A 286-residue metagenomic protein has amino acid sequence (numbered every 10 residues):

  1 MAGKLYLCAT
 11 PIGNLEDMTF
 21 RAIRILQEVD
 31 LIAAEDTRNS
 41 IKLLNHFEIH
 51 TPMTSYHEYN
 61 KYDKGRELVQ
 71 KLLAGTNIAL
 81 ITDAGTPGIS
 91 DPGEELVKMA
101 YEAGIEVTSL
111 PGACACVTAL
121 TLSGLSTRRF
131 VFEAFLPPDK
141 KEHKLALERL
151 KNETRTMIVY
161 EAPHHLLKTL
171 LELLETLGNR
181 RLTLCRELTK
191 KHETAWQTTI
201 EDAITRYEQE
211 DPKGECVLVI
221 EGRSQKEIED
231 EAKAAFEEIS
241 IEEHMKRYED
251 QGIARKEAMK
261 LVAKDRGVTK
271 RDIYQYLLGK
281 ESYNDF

Functional and structural regions predicted by a protein language model:
M1-Y59: Glycine-rich, flexible N-terminal cofactor/catalytic loop recognition
A2, T156, P163-F286: A contiguous loop/helix-start segment that scaffolds small-molecule binding in enzyme catalytic cores
G3-L5, G75-A79, R155-T156: Loop/turn-to-beta-strand initiation segments
I12-G13, D83-P87, P163-H165, R223-Q225: Short glycine-rich anion-binding loops that position phosphate/pyrophosphate groups of nucleotides and phosphorylated
L26-I32, G104-T108, T156-M157: Short active-site oxyanion
Y56-Y62, L136-D139: Conserved helicase motor
P92-E94, R255: Glycine-centered tight-turn and secondary-structure capping sites
E95-E153: Class I SAM-dependent methyltransferase SAM-binding "motif I" and its flanking Rossmann-like core
